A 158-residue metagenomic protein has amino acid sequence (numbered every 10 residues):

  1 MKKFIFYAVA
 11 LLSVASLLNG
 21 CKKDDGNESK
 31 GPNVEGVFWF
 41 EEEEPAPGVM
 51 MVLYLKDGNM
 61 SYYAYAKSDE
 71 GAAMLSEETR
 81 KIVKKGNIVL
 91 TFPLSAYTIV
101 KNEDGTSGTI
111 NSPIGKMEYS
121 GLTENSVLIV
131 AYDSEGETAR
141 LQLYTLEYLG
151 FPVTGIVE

Functional and structural regions predicted by a protein language model:
K2-A10: Sec-dependent signal peptide recognition, specifically the positively charged N-region followed immediately by
K3-F4, L17-K23, E28-V34, D57 (+4 more regions): N-terminal cationic leader/targeting segments used for protein routing and processing
F4-I5, A15-F40, A139-L141, T145-E158: Bacterial Sec-dependent N-terminal signal peptides
V34-N59: Short, solvent-exposed loop/hinge segments that bridge or flank secondary-structure elements
E43-A46, Y62-E70: A short gly/proline-enriched turn/hairpin at secondary-structure junctions
P45-G48, I114, G136, L146: Glycine-centered tight beta-turn/hairpin loop motif at sheet-sheet or coil-to-beta transitions
K56-N59, L122-N125, E147-L149: A short, sequence-level motif marking secondary-structure junctions
Y65-G136: Contiguous, well-ordered beta-strand patches that form the walls/edges of small beta-barrel/beta-sandwich domains
